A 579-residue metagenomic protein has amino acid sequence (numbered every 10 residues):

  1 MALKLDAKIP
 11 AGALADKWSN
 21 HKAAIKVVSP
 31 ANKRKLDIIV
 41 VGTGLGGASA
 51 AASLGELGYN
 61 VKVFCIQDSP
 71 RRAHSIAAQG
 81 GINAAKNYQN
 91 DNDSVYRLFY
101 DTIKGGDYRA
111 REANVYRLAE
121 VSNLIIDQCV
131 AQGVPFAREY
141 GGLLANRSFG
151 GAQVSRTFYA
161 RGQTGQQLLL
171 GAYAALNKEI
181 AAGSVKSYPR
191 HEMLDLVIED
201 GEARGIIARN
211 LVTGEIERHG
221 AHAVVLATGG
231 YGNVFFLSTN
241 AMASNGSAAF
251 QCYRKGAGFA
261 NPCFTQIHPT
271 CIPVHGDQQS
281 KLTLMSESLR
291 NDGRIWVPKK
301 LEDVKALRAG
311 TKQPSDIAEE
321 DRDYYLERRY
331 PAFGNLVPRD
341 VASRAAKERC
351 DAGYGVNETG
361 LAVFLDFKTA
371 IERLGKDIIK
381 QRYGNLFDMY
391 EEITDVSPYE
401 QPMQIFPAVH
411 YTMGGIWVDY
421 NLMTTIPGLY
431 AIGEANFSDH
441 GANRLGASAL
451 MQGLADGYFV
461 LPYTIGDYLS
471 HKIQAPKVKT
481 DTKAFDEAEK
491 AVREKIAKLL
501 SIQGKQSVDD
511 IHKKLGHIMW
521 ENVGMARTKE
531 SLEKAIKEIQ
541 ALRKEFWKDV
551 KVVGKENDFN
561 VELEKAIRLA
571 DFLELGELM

Functional and structural regions predicted by a protein language model:
N20-V28, N32-D37, A50-S53, L57-Y59 (+10 more regions): Glycine- and aromatic-enriched mobile tails/lids
R34-L36, T213-A223, T425: Core beta-strand elements of the Rossmann-like FAD/NAD(P) dinucleotide-binding domain in flavoenzyme oxidoreductases
G42-L45: Glycine-rich Rossmann-fold phosphate-binding loop(s) that bind the pyrophosphate of adenine dinucleotide cofactors
Q67-Y100, Q266-T270, D277-K281: Conserved N-terminal glycine-rich FAD pyrophosphate-binding loop of Rossmann-like flavoproteins
F99-N146: Rossmann-like flavin
V130-E215, A227, C271-M285: Conserved redox-cofactor binding core of oxidoreductases
A223-Q278, H440-Y463: Glycine-rich loop(s) and the adjacent beta-strand/alpha-helix scaffold that form part
Q251, G258-E392, Y463-G466: An anion/pyrophosphate-binding glycine-rich loop and adjacent beta-alpha core in soluble alpha-beta enzymes
